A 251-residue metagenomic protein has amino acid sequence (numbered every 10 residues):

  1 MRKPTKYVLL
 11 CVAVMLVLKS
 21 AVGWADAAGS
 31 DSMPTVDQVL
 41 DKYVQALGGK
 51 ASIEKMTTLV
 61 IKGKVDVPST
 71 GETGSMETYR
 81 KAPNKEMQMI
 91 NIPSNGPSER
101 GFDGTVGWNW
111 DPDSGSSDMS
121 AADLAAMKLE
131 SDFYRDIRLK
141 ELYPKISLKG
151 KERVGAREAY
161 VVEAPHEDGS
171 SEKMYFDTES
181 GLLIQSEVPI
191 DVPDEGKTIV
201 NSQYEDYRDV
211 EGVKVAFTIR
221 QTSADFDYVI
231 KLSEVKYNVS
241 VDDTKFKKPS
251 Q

Functional and structural regions predicted by a protein language model:
M1-C11: Bacterial N-terminal signal peptides that target proteins for export
L10-S20: Bacterial N-terminal signal peptides
G23-G29: Boundary at the C-terminal end of the N-terminal hydrophobic targeting segment
M33-D37: Soluble non-cytosolic domains of exported or imported proteins
Q38-G115, Y143-L148: N-terminal mature ectodomain segment of secretory-pathway/periplasmic proteins
P93, E158-P249: Gly/Pro-enriched, hydrophobic low-complexity segments that function as extracytoplasmic propeptides/linkers
W108-R135: Acidic/charged, solvent-exposed loop-and-adjacent secondary-structure segments enriched in E/D, K/R, S/T, and G/P
A126-V161, L183-Q185: Short, conserved active-site entrance elements at the starts or edges of catalytic domains
